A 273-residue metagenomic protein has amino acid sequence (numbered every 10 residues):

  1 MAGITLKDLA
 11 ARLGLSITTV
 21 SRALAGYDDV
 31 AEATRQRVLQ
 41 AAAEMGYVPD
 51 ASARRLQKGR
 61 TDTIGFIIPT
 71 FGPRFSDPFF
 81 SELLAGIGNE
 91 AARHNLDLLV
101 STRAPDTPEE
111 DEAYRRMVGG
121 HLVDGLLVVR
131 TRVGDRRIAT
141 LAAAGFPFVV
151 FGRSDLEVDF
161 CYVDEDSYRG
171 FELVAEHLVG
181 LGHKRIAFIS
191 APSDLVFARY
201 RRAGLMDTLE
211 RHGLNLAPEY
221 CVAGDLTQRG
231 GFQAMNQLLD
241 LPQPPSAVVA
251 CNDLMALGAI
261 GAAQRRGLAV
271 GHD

Functional and structural regions predicted by a protein language model:
M1-D62: N-terminal helix-turn-helix DNA-binding module of bacterial transcription factors
R12, E44, N89-L96, A142-V150 (+1 more regions): Bacterial carbohydrate/catabolite-sensing allosteric modules
T19, G59-P73, H177, R185-P192: Short beta-strand segments enriched in small/hydrophobic residues
Q36, Y47-E112: Amphipathic helical "hinge" segments at domain boundaries
A53, Y114-R115, I138, A175 (+1 more regions): Short hydrophobic/charged patches on amphipathic alpha-helices used for structural packing and interfaces
E109-R169: Short beta-strand-centered segments that line the small-molecule binding cleft or hinge of alpha/beta clamshell
